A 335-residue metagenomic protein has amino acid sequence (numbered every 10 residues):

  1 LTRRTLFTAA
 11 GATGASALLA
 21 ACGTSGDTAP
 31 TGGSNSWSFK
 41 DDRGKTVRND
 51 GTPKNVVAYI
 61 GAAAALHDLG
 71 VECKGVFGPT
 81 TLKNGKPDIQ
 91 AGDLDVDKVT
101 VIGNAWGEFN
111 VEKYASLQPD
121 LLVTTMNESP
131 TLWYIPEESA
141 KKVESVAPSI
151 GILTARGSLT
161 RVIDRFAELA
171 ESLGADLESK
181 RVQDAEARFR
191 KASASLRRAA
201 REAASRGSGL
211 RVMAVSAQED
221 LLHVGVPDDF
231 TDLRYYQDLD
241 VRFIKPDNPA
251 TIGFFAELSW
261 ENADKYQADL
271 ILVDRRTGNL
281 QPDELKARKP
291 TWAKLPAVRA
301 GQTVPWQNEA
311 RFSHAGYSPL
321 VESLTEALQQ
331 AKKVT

Functional and structural regions predicted by a protein language model:
L1-A17: N-terminal secretory signal peptides and thylakoid transit peptides that target proteins across membranes
C22-G32: Bacterial lipoprotein signal-peptidase II cleavage site
Y59-K113, L117, N127-L132: A short, structured surface patch at a secondary-structure boundary
L82-K86, E128-E138, G151-L169, G207-R234 (+1 more regions): Extracytoplasmic ligand-binding site segments that recognize negatively charged/polar headgroups
Q118-T124, A268: Proline-aspartate-enriched helix->loop->beta-strand connector
K141-Q218, A310-T335: Extracytoplasmic substrate-binding proteins
S145, R161-V162, N262-T335: Structured C-terminal subdomain patch of bacterial secreted/periplasmic proteins
G225-F254: Alpha-helical, coiled-coil/dimerization segments enriched in small aliphatic residues
